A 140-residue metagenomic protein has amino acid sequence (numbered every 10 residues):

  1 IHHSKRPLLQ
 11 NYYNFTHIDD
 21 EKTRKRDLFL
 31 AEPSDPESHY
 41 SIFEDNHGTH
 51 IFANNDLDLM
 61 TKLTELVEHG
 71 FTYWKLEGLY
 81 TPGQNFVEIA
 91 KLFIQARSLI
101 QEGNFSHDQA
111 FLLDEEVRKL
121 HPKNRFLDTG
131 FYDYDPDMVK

Functional and structural regions predicted by a protein language model:
I1-K140: Active-site pocket-lining/capping segments in soluble small-molecule metabolic enzymes
